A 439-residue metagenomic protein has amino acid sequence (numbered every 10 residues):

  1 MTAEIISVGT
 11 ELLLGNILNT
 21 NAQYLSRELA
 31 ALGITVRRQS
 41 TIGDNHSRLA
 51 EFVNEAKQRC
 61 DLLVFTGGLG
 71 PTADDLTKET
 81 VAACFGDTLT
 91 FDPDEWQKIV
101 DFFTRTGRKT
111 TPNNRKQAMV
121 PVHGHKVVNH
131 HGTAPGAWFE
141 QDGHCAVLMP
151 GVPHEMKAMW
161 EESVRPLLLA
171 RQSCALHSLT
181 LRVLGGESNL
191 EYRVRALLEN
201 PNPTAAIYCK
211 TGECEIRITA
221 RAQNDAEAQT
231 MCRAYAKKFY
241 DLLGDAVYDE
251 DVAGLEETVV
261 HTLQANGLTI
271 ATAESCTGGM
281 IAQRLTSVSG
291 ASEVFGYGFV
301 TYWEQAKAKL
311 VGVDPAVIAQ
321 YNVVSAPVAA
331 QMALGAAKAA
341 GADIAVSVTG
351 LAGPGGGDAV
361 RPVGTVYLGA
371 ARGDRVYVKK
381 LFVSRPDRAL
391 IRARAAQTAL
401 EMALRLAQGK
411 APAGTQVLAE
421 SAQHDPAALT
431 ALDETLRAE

Functional and structural regions predicted by a protein language model:
M1-S40, A226-T230: Glycine-rich phosphate/diphosphate-binding loop of Rossmann-like nucleotide-binding domains
A3-I5, A146, I270: Conserved hydrophobic helix-helix packing surfaces used for dimerization/oligomerization
V8-T10, F65-A73, P150, R221 (+1 more regions): Glycine-rich beta-strand-to-loop/alpha-helix junction loops that act as flexible
S26, A30-E55, F91-G132, A306-D343: Glycine-rich oxoanion-binding loops at beta->alpha junctions
R48-E51, D75-R171: Proline/glycine-rich low-complexity loops and linkers
E140-G212, R217-T219, E227-C232: Accessory alpha-helical/coil subdomains and C-terminal extensions that flank or cap enzyme catalytic cores
E227-E439: Short alpha-helical segments enriched in small residues
